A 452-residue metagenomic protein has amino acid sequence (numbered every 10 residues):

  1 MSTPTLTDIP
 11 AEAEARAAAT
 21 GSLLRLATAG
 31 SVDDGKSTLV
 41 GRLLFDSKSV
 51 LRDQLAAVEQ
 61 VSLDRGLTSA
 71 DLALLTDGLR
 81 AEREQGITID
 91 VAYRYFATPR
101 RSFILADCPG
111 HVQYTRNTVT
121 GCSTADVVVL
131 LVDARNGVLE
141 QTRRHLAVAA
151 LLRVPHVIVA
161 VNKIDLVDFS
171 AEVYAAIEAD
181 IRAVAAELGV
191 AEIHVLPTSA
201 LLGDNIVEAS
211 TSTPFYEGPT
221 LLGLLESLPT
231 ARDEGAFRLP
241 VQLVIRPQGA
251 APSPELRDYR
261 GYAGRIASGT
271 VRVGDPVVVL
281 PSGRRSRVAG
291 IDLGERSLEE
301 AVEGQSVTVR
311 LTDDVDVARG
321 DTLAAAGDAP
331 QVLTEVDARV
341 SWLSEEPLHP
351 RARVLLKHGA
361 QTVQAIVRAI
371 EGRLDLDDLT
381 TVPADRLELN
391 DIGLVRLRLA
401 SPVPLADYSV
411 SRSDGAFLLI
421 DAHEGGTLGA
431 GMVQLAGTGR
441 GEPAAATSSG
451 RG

Functional and structural regions predicted by a protein language model:
S2-L26, D34-S37, T98-P99, Q248-G452: C-terminal effector/interaction modules appended to NTPase cores
P4-Q113, A125: P-loop NTPase switch module centered on the Walker A-proximal segment
D33, L39, V58, G86 (+13 more regions): Residue-level signature of catalytic and energy-coupling elements of molecular machines, predominantly ATP/GTP-dependent
L39-L43, A57, N117, Q141-V148 (+2 more regions): Alpha-helical scaffold elements adjacent to nucleotide-binding pockets in ATP/GTP-utilizing enzyme cores
R65-A70, D77-I89, V184-I193, G223-F237 (+6 more regions): Active-site phosphate-binding and catalytic loops of NTP-dependent enzymes
R101-F103, C108-Y114, C122-L146, A150-A175: Conserved Switch II/interswitch segment of TRAFAC-class P-loop GTPases
P155, V167-A236: Canonical P-loop GTPase G-domain recognition
L201, P219-A263, V278, R285: Accessory interdomain/linker segments of ATP-dependent helicases and helicase-like nucleic-acid enzymes that mediate
